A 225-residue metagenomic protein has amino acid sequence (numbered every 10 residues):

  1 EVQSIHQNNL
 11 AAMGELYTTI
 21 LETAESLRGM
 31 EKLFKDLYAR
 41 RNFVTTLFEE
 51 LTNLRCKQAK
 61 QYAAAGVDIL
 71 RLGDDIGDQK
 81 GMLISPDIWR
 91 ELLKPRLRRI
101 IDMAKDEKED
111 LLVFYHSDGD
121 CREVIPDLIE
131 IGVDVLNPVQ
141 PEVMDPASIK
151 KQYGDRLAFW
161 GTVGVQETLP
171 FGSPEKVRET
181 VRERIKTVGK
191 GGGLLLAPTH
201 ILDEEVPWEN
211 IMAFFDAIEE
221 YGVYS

Functional and structural regions predicted by a protein language model:
E1-S225: Active-site loop segments of alpha/beta catalytic cores
